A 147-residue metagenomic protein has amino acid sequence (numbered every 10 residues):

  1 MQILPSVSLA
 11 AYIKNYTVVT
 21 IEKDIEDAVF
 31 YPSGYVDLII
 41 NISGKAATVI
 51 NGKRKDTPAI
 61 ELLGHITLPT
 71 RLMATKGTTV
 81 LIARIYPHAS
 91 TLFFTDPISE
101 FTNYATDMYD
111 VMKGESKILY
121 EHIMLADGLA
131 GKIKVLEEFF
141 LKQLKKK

Functional and structural regions predicted by a protein language model:
M1-K147: Alpha-helical bundle regulatory/interaction domains
